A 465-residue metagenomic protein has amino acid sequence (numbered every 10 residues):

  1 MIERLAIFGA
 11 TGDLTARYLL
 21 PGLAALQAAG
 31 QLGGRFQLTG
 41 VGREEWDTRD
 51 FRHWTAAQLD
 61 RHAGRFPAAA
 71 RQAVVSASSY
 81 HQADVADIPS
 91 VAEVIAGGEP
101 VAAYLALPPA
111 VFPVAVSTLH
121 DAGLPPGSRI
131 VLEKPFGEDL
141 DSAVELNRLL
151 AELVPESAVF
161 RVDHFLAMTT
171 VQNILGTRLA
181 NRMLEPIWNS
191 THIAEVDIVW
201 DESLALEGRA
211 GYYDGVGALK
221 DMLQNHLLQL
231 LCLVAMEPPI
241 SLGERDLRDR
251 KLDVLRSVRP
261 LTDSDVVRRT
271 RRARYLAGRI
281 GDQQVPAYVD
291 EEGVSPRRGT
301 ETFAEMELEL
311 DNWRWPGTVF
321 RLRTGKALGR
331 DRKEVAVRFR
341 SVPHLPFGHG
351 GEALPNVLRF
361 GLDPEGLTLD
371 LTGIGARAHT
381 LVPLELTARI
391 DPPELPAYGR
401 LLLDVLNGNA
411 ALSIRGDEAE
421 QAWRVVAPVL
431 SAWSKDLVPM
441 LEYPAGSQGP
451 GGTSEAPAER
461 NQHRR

Functional and structural regions predicted by a protein language model:
M1-V131, F136-R465: Secretory/organelle targeting and membrane-embedding segments
